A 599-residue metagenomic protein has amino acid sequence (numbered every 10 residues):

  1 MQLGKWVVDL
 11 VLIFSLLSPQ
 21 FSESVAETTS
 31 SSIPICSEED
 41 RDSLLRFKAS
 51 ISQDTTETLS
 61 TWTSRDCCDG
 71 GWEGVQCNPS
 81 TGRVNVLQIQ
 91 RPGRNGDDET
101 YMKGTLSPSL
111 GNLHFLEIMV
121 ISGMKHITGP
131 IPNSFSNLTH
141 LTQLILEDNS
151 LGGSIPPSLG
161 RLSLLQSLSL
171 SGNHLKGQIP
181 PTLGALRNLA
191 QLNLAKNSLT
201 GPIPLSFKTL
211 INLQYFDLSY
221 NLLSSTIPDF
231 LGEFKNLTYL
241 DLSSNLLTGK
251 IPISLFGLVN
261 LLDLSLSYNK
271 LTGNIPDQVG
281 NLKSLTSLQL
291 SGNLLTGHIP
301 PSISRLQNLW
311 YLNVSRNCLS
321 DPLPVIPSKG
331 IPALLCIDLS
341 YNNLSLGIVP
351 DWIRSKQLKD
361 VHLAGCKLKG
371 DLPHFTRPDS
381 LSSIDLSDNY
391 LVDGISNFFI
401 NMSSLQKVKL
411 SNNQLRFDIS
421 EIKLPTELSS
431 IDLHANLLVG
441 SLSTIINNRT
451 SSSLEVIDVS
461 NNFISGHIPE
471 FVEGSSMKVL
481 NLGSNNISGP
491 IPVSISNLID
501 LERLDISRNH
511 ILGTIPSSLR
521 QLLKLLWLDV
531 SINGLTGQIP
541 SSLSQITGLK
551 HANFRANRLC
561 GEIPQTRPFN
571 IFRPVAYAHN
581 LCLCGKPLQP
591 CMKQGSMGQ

Functional and structural regions predicted by a protein language model:
M1-Q599: Plant-biased, solvent-exposed loop and capping regions within N-terminal extracellular ligand-binding ectodomains
